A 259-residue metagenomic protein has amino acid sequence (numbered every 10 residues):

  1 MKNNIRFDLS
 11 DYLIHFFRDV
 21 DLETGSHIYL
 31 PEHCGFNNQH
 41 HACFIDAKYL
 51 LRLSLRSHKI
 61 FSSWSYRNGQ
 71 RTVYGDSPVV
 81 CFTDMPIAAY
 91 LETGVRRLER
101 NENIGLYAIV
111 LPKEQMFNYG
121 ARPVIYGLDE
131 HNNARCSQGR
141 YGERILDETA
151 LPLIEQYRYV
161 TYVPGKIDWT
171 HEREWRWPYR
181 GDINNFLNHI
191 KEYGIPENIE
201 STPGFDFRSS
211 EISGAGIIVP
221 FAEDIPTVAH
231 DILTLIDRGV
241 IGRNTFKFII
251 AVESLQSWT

Functional and structural regions predicted by a protein language model:
M1-T259: NAD-dependent ADP-ribosyltransferases
